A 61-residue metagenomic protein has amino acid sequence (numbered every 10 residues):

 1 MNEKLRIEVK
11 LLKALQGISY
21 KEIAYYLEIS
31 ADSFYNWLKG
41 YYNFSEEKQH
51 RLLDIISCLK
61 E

Functional and structural regions predicted by a protein language model:
M1-Q16: A short, Lys/Arg-rich alpha-helix, primarily the initiator
K4-L5, S19, K48-R51: N-terminal positioning helix adjacent to the helix-turn-helix/winged-helix DNA-binding module
K10, K21, D32: Residues within the helices of the helix-turn-helix
E22-L27: Short alpha-helical "recognition helix" segments of helix-turn-helix
I29-F44: Recognition helix of helix-turn-helix/homeodomain-like DNA-binding domains that insert into the DNA major groove
E47-E61: DNA major-groove recognition helix of helix-turn-helix/homeodomain DNA-binding modules
